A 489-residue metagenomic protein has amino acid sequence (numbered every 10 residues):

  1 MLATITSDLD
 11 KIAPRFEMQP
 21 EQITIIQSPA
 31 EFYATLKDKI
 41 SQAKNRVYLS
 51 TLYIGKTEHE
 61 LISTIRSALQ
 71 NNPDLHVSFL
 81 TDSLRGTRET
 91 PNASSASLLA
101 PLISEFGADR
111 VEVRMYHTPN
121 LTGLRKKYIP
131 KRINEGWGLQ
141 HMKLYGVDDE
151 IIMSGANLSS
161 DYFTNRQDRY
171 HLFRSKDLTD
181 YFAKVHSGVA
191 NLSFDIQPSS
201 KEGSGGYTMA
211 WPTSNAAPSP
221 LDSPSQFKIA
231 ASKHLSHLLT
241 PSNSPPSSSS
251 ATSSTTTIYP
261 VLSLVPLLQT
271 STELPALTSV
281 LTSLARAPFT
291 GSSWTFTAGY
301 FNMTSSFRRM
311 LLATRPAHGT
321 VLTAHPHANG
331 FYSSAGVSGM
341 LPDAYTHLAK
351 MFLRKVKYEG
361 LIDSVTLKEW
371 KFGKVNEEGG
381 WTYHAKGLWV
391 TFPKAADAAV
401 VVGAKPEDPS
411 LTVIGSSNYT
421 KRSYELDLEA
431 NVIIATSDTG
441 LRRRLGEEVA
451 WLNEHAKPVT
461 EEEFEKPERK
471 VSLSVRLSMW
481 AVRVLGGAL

Functional and structural regions predicted by a protein language model:
M1-K37, S41, H59-I152, A156 (+4 more regions): PLD/PLD-like phosphodiesterase catalytic module centered on the HKD motif
M1-T24, T208-V280: Active-site cores of enzymes that catalyze phosphoryl transfer or operate on phosphate-rich substrates
K127-I133, V147, M153-S154, Y181-S236: Extended catalytic-interface subdomain
P198-Y207, S248-S250, P458-K466: Short glycine-rich, low-complexity/disordered patches
